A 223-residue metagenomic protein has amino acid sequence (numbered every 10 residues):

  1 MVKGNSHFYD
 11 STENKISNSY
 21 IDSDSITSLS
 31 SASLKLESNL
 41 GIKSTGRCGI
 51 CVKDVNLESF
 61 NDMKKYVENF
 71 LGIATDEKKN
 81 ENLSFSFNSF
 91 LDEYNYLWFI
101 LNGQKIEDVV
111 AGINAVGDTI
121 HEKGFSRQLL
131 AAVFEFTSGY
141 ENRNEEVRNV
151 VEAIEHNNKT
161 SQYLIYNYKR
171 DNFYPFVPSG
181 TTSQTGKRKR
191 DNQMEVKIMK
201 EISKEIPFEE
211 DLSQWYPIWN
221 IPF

Functional and structural regions predicted by a protein language model:
M1-L29: Short, extreme N-terminal leader segments that mark the start of a protein/domain
I21-S25, L40, T45-C51, F87 (+4 more regions): Extended, folded cores of ATP/NTP-driven motor/assembly subunits in large transport and secretion machines
A32-L97: A glycine-rich, hydrophobic loop/mini-helix early in the fold
L34-N39, D118-I120, V151: Intrinsically disordered, low-complexity boundary segments flanking structured domains
D54-N56, G103-K105, S138, R170: Short, flexible loop/turn elements at secondary-structure junctions
L71, G117-F125: A common structural junction motif
L83-D118: Extracellular-facing segments of soluble proteins and assemblies that are Gly/Ser/Thr-biased and enriched in aromatics
E122-I221: Helix-rich interaction surfaces within compact, conserved domain-sized segments that mediate assembly or partner
